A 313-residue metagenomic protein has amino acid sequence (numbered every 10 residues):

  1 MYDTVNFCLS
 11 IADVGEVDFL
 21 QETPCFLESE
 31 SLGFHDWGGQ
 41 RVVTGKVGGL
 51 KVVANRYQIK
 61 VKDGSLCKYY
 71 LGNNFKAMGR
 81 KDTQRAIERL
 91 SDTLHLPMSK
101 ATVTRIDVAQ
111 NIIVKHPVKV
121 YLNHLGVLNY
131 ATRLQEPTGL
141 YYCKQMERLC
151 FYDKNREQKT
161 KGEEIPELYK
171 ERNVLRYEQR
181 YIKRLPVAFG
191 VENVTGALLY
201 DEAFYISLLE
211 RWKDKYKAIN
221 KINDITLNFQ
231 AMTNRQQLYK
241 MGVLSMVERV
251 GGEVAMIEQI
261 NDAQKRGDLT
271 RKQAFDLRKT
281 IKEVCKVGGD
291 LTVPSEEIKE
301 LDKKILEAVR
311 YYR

Functional and structural regions predicted by a protein language model:
M1-Q259, V287-R313: Structured, helix-rich domain cores that form ligand/interaction pockets
Q259-T270: Short, aromatic/basic-rich helix-turn unit that serves as a nucleic-acid recognition element
A274-R278: Helix-turn-helix DNA-binding segment
K279-K286: Residue-level detection of the helix-turn-helix DNA-binding "recognition helix"
